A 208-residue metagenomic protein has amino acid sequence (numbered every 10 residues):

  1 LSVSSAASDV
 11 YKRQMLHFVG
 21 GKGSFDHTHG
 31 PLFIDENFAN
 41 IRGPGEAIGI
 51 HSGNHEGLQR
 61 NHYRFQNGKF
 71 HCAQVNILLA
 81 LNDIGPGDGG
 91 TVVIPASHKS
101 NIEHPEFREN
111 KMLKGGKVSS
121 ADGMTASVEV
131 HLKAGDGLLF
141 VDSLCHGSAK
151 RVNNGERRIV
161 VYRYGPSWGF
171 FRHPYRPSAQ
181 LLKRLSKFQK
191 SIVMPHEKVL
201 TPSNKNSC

Functional and structural regions predicted by a protein language model:
L1-A7, Y11: Single conserved hydrophobic/aromatic residue that forms the stacking wall/gate of nucleotide- or nucleobase-binding
K12-V92: Conserved double-stranded beta-helix
R42, I94-N101, R163-G169: Short edge-strand/loop segments of extracellular domains
H51, H55, H98, H146: Histidine-centered active-site/metal-ligand motif
G53-H62, R108-A126, E156, Y175-A179: Short, surface-exposed loop/helix-turn segments at secondary-structure junctions that function as lids/hinges flanking
F70-Q74, D83-C145, K187: Double-stranded beta-helix
F107, A134-L139, S143-C208: Non-heme Fe(II)/2-oxoglutarate
